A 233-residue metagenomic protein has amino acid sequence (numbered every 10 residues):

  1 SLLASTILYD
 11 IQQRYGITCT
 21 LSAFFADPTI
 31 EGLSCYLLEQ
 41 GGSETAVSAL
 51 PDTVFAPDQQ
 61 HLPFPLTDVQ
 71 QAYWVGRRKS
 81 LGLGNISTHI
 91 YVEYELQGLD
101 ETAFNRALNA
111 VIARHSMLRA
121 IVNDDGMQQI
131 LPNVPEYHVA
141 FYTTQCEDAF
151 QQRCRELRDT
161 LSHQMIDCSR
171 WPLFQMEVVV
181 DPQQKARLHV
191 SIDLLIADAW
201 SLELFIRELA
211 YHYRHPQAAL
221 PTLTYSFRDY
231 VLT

Functional and structural regions predicted by a protein language model:
S1-D52: Phosphopantetheine-dependent thiolation modules in NRPS/PKS and related acyl-activating systems
T53-P57: C-terminal, charged and often intrinsically disordered regions of DNA end-processing helicases and nucleases
D58-P135, E147-T233: Acyl-group handoff/entry surfaces in thioester-processing enzymes
Y142-Q145: Short acidic-hydrophobic, aromatic-tinged amphipathic segments that line or gate anion-handling sites
